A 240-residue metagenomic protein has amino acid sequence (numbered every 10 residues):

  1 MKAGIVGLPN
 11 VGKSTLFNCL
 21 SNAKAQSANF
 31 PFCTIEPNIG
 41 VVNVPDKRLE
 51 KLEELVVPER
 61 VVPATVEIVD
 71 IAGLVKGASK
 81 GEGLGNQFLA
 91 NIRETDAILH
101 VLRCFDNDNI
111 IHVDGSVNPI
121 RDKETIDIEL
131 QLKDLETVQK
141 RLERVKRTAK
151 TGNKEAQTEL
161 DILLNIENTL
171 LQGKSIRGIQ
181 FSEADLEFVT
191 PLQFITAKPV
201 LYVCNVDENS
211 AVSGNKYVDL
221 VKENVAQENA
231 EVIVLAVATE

Functional and structural regions predicted by a protein language model:
M1-I111, V145: Conserved G1/Walker A P-loop phosphate-binding module
K2-V6, V11, F17, R144-E240: C-terminal-of-GTPase-core extension/linker across diverse P-loop GTPases
N22, E54, A90, I128 (+1 more regions): Short, intrinsically disordered, mixed-charge
P31, I35, R48, V61-E67 (+11 more regions): Helical mechanochemical/support elements of P-loop NTPase systems and associated helical scaffolds
G40-P45, A72-E82, R93-K154, T169-S182 (+1 more regions): Conserved Switch II/interswitch segment of TRAFAC-class P-loop GTPases
